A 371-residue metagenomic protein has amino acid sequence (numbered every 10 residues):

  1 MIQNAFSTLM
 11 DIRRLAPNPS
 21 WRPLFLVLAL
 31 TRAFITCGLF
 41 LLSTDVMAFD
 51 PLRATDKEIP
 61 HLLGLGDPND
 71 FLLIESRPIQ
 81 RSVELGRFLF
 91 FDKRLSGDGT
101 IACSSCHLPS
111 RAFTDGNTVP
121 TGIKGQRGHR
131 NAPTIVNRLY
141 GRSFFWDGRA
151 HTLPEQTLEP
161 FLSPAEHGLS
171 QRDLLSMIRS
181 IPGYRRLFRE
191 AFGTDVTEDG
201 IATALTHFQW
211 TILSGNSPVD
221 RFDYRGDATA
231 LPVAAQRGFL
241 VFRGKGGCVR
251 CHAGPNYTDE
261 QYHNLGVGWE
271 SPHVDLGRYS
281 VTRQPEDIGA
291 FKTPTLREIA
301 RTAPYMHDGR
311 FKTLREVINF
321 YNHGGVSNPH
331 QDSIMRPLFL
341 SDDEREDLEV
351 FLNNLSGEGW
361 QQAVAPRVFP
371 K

Functional and structural regions predicted by a protein language model:
I2, F6-I12, W21, F25 (+2 more regions): Periplasmic c-type cytochrome electron-transfer domains
